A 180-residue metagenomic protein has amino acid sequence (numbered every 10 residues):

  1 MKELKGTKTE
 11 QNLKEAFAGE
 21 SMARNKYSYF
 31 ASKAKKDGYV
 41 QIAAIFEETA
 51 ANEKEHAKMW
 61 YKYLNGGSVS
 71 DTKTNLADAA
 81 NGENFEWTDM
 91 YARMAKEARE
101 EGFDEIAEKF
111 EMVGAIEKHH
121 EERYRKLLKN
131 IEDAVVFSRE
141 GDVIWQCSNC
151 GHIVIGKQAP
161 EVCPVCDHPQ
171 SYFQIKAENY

Functional and structural regions predicted by a protein language model:
M1-Y180: Non-heme di-metal
